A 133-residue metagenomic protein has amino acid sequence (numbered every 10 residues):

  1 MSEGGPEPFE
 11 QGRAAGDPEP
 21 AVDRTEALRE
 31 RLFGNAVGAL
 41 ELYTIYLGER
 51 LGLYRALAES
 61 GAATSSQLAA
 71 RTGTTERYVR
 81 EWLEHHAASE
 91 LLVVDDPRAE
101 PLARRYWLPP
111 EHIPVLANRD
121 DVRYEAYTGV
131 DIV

Functional and structural regions predicted by a protein language model:
S2-V133: N-terminal accessory segments
